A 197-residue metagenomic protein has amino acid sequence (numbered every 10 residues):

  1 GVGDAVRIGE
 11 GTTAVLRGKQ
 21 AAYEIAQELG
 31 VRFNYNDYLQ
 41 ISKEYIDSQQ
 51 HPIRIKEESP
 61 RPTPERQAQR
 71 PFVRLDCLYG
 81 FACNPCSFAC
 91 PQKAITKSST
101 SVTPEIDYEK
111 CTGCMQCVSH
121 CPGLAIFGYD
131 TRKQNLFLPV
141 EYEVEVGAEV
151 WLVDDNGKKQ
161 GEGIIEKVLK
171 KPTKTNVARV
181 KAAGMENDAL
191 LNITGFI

Functional and structural regions predicted by a protein language model:
G1-T100, I193-F196: Ferredoxin-type iron-sulfur electron-transfer modules and their immediate structural context
N84-E105, Q116-R132: Iron-sulfur cluster-binding cysteine motifs and their immediate structural context in ferredoxin-like electron-transfer
A125, D154-K159: Short, charged beta-turn/beta-strand-edge "cap" motif at the junction between a beta-strand and an adjacent loop
Q134-V140: Short alpha-helix capping/helix-loop boundary micro-motifs
E143-E145: Short, well-ordered loop/turn sites that connect or cap secondary structure elements
K158-P172: Short beta-strand-centered aromatic/proline hotspots
K171-A182: Short, solvent-exposed secondary-structure boundary/capping segments
